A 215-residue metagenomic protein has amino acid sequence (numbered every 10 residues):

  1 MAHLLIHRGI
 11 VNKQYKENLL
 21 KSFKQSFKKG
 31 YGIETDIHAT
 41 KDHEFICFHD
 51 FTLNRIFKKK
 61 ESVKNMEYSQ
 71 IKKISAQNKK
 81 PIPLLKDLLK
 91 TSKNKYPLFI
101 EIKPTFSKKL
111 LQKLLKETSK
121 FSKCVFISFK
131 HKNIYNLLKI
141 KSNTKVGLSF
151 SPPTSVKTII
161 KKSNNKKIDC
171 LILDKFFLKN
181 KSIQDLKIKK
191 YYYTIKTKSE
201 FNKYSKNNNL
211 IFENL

Functional and structural regions predicted by a protein language model:
M1-L215: Phosphate-group recognition and catalysis centered on beta-loop-alpha active-site segments
